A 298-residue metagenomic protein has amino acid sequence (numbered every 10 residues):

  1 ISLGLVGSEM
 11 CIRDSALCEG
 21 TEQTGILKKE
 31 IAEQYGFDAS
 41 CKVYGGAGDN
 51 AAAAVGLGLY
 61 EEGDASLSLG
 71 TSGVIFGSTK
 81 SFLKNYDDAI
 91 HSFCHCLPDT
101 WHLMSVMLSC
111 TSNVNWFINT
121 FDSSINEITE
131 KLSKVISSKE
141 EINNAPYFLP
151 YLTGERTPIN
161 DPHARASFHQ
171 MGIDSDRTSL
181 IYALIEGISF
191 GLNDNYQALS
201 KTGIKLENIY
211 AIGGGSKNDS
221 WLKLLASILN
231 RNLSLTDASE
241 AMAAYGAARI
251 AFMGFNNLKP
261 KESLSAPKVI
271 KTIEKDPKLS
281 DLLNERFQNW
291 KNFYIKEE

Functional and structural regions predicted by a protein language model:
I1-G7, C11-I12: Single conserved hydrophobic/aromatic residue that forms the stacking wall/gate of nucleotide- or nucleobase-binding
R13-E22, L103: A glycine-/small-polar-enriched, mobile loop at the entrance of the PLP active site in fold-type I
G25-I212, K217-E298: Active-site core segments that coordinate phosphate-bearing ligands/cofactors across diverse enzyme families
